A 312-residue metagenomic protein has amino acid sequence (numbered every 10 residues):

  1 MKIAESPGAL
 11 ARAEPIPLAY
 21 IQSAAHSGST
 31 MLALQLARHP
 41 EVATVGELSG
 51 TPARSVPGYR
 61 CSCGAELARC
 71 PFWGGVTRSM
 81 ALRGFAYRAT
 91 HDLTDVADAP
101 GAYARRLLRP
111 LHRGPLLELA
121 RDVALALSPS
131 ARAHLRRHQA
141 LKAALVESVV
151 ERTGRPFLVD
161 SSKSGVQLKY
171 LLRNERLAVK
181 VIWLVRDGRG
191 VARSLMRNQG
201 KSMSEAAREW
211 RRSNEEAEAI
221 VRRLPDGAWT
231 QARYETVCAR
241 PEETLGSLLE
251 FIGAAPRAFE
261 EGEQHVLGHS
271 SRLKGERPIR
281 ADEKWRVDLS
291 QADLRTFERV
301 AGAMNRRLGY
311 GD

Functional and structural regions predicted by a protein language model:
M1-G64, E216, F297: Conserved, well-structured beta-alpha core segment at the onset of a catalytic domain
M1-Y20, T94-G101, D122-A126, A133-R137 (+6 more regions): PAPS-dependent sulfotransferases, especially Golgi type II membrane carbohydrate sulfotransferases
A19, A43, K180-W183, T230-A232: Hydrophobic/aromatic beta-strand patches that form the interior of the parallel beta-sheet core in alpha/beta enzyme
Q22-S23, D160-K163, Y234: Short His-Asn-centered micro-motif
G28-V42, Y170-R176, Q231-P256, F297: PAPS/PAP-binding and catalytic site of the sulfotransferase fold
H39, S162, L224-D226: Acidic-histidine catalytic/liganding microenvironments
L48-L158: PAPS-dependent sulfation machinery
D160-S164, Y170-M196: Conserved phosphate-donor/acceptor-positioning beta-strand/loop module used by diverse small-molecule
